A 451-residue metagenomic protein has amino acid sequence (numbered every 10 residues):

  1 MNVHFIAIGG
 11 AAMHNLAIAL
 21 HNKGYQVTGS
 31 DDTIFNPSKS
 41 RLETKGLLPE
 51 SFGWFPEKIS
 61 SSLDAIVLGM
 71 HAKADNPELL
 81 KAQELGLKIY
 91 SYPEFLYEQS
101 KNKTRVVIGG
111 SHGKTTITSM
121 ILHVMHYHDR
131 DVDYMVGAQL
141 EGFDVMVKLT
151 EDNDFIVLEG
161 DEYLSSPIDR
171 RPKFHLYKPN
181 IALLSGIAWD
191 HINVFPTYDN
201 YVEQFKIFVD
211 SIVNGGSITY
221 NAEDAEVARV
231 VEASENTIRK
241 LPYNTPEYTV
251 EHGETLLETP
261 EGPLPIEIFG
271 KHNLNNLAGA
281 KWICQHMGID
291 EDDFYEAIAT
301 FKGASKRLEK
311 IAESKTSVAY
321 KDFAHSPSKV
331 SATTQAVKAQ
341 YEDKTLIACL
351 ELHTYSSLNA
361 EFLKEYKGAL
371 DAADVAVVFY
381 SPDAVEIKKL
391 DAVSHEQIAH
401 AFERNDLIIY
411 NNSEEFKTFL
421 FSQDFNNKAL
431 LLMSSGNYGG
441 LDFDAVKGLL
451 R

Functional and structural regions predicted by a protein language model:
M1-I34, L42-P49, S62-I66, A82-L87 (+3 more regions): ATP-dependent carboxylate-amine ligase
A12-N15, N36-P37, G142-F143, N275: Short N-terminal binding/cap micro-motifs at the start of the first secondary-structure element
A19-K23, E57-S61, M70-Y220, E226-T237 (+2 more regions): Phosphate-binding loop of NTP-binding sites
L20, H175-W189, A228-R229, P265-G303: A conserved, hydrophobic alpha-helical segment in the catalytic core of large ATP/adenylate-utilizing enzymes
I34-K39, E57-K58, K73-N76, G142-F143 (+5 more regions): Short, charged/polar "capping" segments at the starts of alpha-helices and the immediately preceding loops
S38-K45, N102, V145-T150, K310-I311: Active-site-proximal loop->helix
S51-W54, Y90-E94, M135-A138, S234-H252 (+3 more regions): Beta-strand->loop->alpha-helix junctions that form or flank phosphate-binding loops in nucleotide-handling enzymes
L264-F269, S317-K321: Short pre-catalytic strand/loop immediately N-terminal to key active-site residues, enriched for Gly-Thr
